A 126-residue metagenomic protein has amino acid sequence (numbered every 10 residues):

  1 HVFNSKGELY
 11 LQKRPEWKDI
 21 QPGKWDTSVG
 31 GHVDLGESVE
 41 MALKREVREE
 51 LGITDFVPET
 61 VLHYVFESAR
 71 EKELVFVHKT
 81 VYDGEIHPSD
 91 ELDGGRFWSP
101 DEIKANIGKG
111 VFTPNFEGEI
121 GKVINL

Functional and structural regions predicted by a protein language model:
N4-K6, Y64, K104: A generic structural motif
N4-R45: Conserved Nudix-box catalytic region and its N-terminal flanking loop in Nudix hydrolases and closely related
G7, F56-P58, D93: A structural micro-motif
L9-L11, S28, E50-L51, S68-A69 (+1 more regions): Short acidic/polar alpha-helix capping motifs at helix-coil junctions
E16, S38, K44, R48-E85: Active-site segment of metal-dependent pyrophosphate-handling enzymes, primarily the Nudix hydrolase catalytic core
G23-W25, L62, A69-L126: Nudix hydrolase/Nudix homology domain
